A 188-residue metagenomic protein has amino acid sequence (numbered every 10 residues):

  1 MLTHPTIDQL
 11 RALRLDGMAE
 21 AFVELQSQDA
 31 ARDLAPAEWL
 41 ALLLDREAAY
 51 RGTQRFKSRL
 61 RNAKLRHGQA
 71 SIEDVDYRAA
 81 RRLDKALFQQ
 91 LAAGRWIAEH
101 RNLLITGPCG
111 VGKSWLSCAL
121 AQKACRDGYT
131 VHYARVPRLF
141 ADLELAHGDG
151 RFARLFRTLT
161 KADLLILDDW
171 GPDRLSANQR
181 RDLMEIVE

Functional and structural regions predicted by a protein language model:
M1-A19: Charged, compositionally biased N-terminal leader segments and the immediate start of the first structured element
Q9-A12, A30-A31, R61-D84: Dynamic helix-loop-helix/coil hinge segments at AAA+ ATPase domain boundaries and subdomain interfaces
L13-D16, L25-Q28, R46, Y50 (+7 more regions): Conserved, well-folded catalytic cores of nucleic-acid-processing and energy-transducing macromolecular machines
D16-G68: Interdomain "pre-motor" coupling segment immediately N-terminal to P-loop NTPase/helicase cores
L83-K161: Conserved P-loop
T158-L175: Conserved P-loop NTPase "ATPase switch" module shared by AAA+ and STAND
G171-E188: Conserved catalytic/switch belt of AAA+ P-loop NTPases
